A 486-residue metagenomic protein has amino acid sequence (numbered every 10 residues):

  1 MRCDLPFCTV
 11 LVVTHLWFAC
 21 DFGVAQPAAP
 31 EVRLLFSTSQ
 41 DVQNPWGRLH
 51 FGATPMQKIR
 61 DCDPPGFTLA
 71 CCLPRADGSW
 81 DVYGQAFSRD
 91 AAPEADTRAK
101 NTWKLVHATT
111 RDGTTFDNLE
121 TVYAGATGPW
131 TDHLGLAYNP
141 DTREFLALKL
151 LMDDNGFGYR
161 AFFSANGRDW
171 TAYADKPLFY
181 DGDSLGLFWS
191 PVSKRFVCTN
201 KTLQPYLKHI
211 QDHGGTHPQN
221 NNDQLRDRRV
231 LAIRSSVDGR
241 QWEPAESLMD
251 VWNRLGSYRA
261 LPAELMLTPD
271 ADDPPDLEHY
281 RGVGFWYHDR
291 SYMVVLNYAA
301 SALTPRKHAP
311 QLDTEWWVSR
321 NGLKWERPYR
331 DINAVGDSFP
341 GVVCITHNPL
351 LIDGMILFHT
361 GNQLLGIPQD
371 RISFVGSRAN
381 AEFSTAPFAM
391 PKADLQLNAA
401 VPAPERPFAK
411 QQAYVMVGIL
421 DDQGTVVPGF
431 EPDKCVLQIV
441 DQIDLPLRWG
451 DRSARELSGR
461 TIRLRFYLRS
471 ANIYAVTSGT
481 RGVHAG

Functional and structural regions predicted by a protein language model:
M1-P6: Positively charged n-region of N-terminal signal peptides that target proteins for export
C8-D21: Bacterial N-terminal signal peptides
C20, A25-G486: Carbohydrate-active catalytic/glycan-binding domains of CAZyme proteins, especially the secreted or lumenal ectodomains
